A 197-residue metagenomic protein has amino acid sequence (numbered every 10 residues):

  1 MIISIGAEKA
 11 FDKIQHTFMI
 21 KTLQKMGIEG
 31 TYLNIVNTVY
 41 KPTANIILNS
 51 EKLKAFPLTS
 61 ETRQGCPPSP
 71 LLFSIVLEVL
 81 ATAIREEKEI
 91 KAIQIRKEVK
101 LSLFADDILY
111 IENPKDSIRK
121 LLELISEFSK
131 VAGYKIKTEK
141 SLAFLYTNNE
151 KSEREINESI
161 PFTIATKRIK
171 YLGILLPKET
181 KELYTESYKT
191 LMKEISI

Functional and structural regions predicted by a protein language model:
M1-I197: Nucleotidyl polymerases of mobile genetic elements and RNA viruses
